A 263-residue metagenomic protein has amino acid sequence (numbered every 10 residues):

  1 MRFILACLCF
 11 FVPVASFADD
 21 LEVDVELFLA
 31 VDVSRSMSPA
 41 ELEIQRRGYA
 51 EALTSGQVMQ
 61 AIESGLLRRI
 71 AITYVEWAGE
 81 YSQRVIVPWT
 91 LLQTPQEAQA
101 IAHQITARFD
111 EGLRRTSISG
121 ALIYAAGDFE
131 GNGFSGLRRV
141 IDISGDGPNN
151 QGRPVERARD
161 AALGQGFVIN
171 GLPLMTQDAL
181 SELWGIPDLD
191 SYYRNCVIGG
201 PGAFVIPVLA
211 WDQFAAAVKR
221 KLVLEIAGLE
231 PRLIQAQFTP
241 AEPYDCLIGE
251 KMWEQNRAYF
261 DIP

Functional and structural regions predicted by a protein language model:
P13-V14: N-terminal signal peptide c-region/cleavage motif recognized by signal peptidases
L21-P88, A125, V140-S144: Von Willebrand factor
A30-A40, I72, P88, Q104-R115 (+3 more regions): Second-shell loop/turn segments in exported
G56-L66, I72, R115, G133-R139 (+2 more regions): Surface-exposed patches in mature extracellular/periplasmic domains of secreted proteins
I62, P148-N195: VWA/integrin I-like adhesion module and closely mimicked acidic/polar interface patches used
G65-Q104, S181-I186, D190-R194: Short beta-strand-loop
R84, E97-R139, G171-E182, D188 (+1 more regions): Von Willebrand factor
I206-P263: C-terminal "exit" segments of structured domains
